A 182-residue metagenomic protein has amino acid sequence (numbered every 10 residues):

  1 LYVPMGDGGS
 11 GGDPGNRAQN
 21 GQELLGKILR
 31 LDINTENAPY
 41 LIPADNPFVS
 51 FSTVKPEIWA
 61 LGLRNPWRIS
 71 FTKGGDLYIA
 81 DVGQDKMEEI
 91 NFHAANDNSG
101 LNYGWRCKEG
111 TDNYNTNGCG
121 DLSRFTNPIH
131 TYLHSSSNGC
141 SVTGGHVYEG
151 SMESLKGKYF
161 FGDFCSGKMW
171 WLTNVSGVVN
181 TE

Functional and structural regions predicted by a protein language model:
D7-T181: Beta-propeller domain segments
